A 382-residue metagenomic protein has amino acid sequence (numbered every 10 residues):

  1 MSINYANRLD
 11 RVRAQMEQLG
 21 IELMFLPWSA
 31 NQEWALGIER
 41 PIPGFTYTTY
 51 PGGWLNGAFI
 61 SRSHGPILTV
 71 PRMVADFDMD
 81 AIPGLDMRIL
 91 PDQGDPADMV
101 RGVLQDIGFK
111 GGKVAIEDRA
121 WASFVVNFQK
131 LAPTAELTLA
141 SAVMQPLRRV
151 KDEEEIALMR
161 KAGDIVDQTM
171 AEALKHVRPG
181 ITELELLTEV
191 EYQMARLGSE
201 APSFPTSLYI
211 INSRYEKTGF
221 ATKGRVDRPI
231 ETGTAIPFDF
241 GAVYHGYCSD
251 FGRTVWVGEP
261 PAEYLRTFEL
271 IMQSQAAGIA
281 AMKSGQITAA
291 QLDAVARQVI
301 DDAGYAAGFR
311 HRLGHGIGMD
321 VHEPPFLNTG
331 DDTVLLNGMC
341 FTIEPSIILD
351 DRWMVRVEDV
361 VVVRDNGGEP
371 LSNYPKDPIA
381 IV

Functional and structural regions predicted by a protein language model:
M1-V382: Active-site neighborhoods and metal-handling regions in enzymes and metal-associated proteins
